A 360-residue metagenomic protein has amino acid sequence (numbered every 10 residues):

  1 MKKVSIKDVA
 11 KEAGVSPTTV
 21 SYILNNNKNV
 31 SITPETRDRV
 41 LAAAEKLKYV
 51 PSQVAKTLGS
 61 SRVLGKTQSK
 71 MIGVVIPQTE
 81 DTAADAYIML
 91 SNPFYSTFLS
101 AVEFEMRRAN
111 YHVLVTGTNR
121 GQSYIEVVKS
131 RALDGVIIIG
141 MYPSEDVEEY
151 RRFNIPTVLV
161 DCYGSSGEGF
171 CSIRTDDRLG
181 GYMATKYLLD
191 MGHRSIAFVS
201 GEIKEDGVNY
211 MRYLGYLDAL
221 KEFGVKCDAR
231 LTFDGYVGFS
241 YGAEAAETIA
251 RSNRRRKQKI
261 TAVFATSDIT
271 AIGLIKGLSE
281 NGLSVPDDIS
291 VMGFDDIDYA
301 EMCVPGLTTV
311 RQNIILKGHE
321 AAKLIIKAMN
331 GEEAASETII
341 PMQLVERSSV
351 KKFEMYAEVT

Functional and structural regions predicted by a protein language model:
M1, K66-K186, D190, R255-K259 (+2 more regions): Alpha-helical recognition/docking segments in bacterial nutrient-uptake and carbohydrate-utilization systems
M1-Q68: N-terminal helix-turn-helix DNA-binding module of bacterial transcription factors
S16, D134, R194-S195, T261: Short acidic/polar active-site loop segments enriched in Thr and Asp
A43, A101, E105, M211-F223 (+3 more regions): Alpha-helical structural signal in soluble globular domains
G73-V75, A197, F264, M292: Short, well-ordered beta-strand segments
M89-F94, V115-Q122, I173-M183, V199-E247 (+4 more regions): Hinge/beta->alpha junction and helix N-cap segments in small-molecule ligand-binding domains
A243, E247-T360: Flexible loop/turn connectors
